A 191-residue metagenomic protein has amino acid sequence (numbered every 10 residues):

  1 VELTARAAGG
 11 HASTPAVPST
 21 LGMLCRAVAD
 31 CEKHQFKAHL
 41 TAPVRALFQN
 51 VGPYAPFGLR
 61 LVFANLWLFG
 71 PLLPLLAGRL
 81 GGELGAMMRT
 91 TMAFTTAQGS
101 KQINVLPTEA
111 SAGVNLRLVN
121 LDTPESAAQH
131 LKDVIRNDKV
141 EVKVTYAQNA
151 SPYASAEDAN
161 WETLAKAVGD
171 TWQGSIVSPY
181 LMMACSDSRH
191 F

Functional and structural regions predicted by a protein language model:
V1-H190: Metal-dependent amide/peptide-bond hydrolase catalytic core, centered on the "pita-bread" metallohydrolase fold
